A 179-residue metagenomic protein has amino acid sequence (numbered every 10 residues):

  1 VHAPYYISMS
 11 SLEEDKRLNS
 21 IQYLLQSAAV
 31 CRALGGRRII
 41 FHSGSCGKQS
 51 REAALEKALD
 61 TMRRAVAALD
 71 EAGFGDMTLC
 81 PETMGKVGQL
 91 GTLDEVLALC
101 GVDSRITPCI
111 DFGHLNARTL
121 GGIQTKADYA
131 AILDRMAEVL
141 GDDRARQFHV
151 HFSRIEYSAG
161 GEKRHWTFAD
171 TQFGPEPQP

Functional and structural regions predicted by a protein language model:
V1-I7, I110-F112: Histidine-centered catalytic micro-motifs
A3, S43, T83, F152-R154: A general secondary-structure junction signal
M9-I110, A117: Active-site acidic/histidine proton-transfer and metal-coordination neighborhood in alpha/beta enzyme cores
L97, V102-F112, N116-P179: Histidine-acidic metal/acid-base catalytic patches
